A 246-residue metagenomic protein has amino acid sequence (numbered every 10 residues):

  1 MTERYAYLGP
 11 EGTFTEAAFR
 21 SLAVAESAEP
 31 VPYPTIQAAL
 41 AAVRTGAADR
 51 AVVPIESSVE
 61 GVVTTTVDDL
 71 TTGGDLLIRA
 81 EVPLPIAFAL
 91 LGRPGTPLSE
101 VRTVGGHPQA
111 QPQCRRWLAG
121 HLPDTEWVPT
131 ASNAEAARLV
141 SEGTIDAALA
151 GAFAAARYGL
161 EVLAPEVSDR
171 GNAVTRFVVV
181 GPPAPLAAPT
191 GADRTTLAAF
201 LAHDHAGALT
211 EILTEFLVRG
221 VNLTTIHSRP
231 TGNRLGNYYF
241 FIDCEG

Functional and structural regions predicted by a protein language model:
M1-G246: Domain-level signature for soluble enzymes in the chorismate/prephenate branch of the shikimate pathway
